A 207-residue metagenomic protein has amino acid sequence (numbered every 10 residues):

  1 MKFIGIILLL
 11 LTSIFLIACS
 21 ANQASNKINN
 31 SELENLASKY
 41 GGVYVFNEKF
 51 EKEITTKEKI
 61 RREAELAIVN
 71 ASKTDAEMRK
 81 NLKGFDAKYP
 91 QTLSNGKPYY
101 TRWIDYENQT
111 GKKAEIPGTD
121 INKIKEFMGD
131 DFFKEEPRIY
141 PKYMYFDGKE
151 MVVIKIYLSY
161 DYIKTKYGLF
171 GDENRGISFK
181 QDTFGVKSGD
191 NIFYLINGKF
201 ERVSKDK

Functional and structural regions predicted by a protein language model:
M1-C19: Sec-dependent bacterial lipoprotein signal peptides
S13, K52, T56-E58, R62 (+3 more regions): Generic alpha-helix signal with a bias toward terminal, lower-confidence helices and secondary-structure junctions
L16-Y100: N-terminal export/targeting and maturation segments
K73-K207: Extracytoplasmic electrostatic interaction patches
